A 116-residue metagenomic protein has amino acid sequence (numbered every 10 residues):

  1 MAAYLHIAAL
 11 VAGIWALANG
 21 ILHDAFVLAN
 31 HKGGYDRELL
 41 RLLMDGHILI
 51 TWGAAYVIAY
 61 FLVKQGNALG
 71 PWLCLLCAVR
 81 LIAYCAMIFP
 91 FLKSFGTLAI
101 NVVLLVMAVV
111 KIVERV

Functional and structural regions predicted by a protein language model:
M1-A18, H31: Cytosolic juxtamembrane helix and N-cap/initiation of the first transmembrane helix
A2, H6, L105-V116: Membrane-water interface at the C-terminal end of transmembrane alpha helices
A3-I7, K32-L43, L62-L69, F91: Juxtamembrane loop-transmembrane helix junctions in multi-pass integral membrane proteins, especially the extracellular
I14-F26, R37-V63, L75-R80: Core segments of alpha-helical transmembrane spans in multipass integral membrane proteins
A25-H31, A86-F91: Juxtamembrane "helix-exit" motif on the non-cytosolic side of transmembrane helices
H47-T51, G96-L104: Membrane-embedded alpha-helical segments of multi-pass membrane proteins, especially the transmembrane helices
K64-A68, W72-A99, I112-V116: Membrane-helix boundary connector in multi-pass membrane proteins
